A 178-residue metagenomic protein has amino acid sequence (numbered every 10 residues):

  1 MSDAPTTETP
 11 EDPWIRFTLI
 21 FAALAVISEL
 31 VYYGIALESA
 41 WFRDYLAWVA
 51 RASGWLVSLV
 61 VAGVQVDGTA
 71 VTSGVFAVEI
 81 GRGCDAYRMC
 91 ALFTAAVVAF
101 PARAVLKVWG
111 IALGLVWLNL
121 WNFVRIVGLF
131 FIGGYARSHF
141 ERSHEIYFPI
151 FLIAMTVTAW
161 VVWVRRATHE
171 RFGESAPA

Functional and structural regions predicted by a protein language model:
M1-A178: Hydrophobic N-terminal alpha-helices or hydrophobic patches in metabolic proteins across all domains of life
